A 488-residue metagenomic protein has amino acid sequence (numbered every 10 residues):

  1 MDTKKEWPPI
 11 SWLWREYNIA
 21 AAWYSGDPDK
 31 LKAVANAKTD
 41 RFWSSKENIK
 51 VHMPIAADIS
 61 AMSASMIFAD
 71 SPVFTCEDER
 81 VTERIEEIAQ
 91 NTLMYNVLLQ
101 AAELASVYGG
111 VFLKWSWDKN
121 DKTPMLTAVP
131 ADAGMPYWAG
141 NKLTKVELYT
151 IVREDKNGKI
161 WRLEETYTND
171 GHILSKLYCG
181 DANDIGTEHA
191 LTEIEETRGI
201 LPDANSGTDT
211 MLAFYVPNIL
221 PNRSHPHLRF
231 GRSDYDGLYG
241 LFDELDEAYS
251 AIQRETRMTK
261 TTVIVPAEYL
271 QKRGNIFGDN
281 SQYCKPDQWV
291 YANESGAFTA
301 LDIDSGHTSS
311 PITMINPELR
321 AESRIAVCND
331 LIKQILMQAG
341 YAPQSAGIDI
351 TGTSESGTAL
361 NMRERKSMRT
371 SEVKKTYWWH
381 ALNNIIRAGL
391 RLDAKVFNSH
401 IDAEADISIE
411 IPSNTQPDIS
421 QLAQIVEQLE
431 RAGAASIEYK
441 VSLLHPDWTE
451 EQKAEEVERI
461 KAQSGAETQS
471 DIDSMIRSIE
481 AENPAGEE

Functional and structural regions predicted by a protein language model:
M1-E147, I151-K156, N483-E488: Extended, helix-rich architectural segments
E77-D78, L301-Q421, V457-E467: Surface-exposed loop-to-helix/strand elements on domain peripheries
I85, I332, I386, I437-V441: Generic structural marker for isolated residues within well-ordered, non-membrane alpha-helices of soluble domains
Q100-A102, S116-W117, M258-I264, S345-T351 (+4 more regions): Short coil/turn segments at secondary-structure boundaries
F112-D234, L238: Extended, regular secondary-structure scaffolds
I200-A359: Extended, charged amphipathic alpha-helical segments
V426-E488: Activation/maturation switch segments at domain boundaries
